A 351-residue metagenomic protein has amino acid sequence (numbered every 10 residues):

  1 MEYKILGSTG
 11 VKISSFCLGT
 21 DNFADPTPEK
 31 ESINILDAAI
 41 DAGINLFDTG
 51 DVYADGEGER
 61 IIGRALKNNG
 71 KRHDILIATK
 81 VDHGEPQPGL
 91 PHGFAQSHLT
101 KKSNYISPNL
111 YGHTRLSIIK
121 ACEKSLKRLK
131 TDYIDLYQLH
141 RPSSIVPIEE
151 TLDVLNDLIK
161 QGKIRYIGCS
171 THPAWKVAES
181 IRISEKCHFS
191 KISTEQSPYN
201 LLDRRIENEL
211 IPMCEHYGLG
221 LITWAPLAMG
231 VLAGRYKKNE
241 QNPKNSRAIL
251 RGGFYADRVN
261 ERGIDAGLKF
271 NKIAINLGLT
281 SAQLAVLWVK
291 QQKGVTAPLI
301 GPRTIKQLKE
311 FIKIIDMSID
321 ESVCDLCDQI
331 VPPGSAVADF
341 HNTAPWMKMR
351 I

Functional and structural regions predicted by a protein language model:
M1-L76, E85-Q87, K160: N-terminal binding-site loop/beta-alpha segment at the start of enzyme catalytic domains that lines or forms
L6, L18, S32, F47 (+13 more regions): Conserved, mostly hydrophobic/aromatic
G7-F23, K80-N109, Y133, Q138: N-terminal small/glycine-rich loop or linker at the start of catalytic domains across soluble metabolic enzymes
V11-F16, G43-L46, K71-I75, T131-D135 (+5 more regions): Short, well-ordered coil/turn segments that N-cap beta-strands
D21-F23, G50-V52, K80-G84, L139-P142 (+4 more regions): Active-site beta-loop-alpha junctions enriched in small/polar residues
G93-L202, E209: Glycine/proline-rich, positively charged, aromatic-decorated active-site loop/lid region on the catalytic face
I206-N245, T280: Aromatic-lined glycan-binding groove of carbohydrate-active enzymes
H216, E240-K272, N276, Q291-V295 (+2 more regions): Terminal-tail/helix-coil boundary detector
